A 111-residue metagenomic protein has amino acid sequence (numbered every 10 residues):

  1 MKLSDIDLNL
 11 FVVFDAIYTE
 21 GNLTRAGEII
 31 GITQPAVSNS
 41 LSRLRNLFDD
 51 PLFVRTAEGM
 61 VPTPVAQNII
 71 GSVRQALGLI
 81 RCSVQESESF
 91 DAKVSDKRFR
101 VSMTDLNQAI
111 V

Functional and structural regions predicted by a protein language model:
K2-D15, E20, S38, Q67 (+1 more regions): Short alpha-helical elements of helix-turn-helix
D15-T33: Short helix-boundary/capping micro-motifs
E20, I29, R43-P51: Residue cluster at the C-terminal edge of the helix-turn-helix DNA-binding motif
T33-A36, S40-R43: Residues within the DNA-recognition helix of helix-turn-helix
P35, C82, A92-V111: N-terminal winged-helix
R45-Q67: A short LG(V/I)-centered, amphipathic sequence patch enriched for acidic residue(s) preceding the LG motif
L47-F48, I69-K93: Alpha-helical linker/hinge and terminal dimerization helices associated with HTH transcriptional regulators
